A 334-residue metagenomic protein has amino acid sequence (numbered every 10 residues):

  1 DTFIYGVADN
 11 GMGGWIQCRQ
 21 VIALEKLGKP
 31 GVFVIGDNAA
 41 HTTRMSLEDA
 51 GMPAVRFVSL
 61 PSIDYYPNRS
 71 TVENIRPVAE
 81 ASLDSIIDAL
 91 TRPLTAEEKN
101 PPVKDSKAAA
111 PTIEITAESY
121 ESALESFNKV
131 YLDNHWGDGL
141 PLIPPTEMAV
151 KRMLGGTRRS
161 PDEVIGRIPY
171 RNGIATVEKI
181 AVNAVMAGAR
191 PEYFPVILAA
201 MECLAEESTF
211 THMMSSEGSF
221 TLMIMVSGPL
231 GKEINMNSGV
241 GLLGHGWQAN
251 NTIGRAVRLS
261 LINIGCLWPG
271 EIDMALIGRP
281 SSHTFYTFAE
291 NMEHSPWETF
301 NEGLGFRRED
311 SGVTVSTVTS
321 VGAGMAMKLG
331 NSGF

Functional and structural regions predicted by a protein language model:
D1-P101: An N-terminal assembly and electron-transfer interface module characteristic of large anaerobic redox and radical
I22, A110-F334: Non-transmembrane, aqueous-exposed alpha-helical and coiled segments at domain scale
D105-K107: Active-site loops and adjacent core secondary-structure elements that bind or stabilize anionic groups
